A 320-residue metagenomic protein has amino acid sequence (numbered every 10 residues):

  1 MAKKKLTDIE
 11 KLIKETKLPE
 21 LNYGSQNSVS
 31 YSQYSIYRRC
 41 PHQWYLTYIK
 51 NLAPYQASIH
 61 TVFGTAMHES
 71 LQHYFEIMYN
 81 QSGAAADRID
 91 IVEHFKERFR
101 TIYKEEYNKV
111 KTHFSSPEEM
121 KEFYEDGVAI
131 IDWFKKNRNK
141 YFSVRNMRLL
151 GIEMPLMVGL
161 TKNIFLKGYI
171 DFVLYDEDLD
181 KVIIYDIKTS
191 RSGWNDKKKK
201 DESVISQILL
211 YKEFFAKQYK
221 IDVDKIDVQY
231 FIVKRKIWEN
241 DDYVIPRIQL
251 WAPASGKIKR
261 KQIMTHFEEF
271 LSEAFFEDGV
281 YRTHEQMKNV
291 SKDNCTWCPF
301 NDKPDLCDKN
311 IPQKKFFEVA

Functional and structural regions predicted by a protein language model:
M1-A320: RecB-family 4Fe-4S metal-dependent nuclease core
